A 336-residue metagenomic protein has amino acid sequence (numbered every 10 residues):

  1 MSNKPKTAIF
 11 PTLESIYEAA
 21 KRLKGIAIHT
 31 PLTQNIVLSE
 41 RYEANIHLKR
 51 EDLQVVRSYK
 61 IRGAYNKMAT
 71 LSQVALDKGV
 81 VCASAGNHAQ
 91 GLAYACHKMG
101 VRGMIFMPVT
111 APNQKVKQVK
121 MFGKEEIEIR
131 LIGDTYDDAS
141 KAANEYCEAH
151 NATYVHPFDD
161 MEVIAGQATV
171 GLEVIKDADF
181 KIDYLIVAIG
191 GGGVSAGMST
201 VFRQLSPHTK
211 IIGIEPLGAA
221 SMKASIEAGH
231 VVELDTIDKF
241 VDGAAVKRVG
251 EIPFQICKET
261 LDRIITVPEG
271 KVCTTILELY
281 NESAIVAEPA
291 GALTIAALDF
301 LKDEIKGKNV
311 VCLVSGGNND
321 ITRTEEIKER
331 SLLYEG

Functional and structural regions predicted by a protein language model:
M1-G336: PLP-dependent amino-acid enzyme catalytic core
